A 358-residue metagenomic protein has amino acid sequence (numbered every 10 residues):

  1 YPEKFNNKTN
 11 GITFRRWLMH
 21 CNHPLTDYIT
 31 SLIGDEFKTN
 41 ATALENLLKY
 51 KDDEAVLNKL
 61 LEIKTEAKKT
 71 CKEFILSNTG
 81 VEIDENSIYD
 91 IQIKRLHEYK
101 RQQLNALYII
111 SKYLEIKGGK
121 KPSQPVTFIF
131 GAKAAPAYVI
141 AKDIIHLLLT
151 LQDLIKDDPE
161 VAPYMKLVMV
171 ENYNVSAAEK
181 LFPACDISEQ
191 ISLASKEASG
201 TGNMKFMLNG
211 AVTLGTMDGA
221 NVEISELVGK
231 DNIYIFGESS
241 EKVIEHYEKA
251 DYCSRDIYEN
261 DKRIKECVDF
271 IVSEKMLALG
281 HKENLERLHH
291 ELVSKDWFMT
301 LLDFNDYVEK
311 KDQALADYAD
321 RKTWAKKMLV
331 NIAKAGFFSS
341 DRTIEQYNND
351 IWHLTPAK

Functional and structural regions predicted by a protein language model:
Y1-K4, T9-L47, P183-A184, I191-M328 (+2 more regions): Catalytic binding pocket for nucleotide-activated donors in carbohydrate/polymer assembly enzymes
L18-E82, N86: Extended, charge-enriched "interface" segments that sit outside catalytic cores
C21, V56-K59, I63, P136 (+4 more regions): Catalytic cores of large soluble enzymes that bind and process phosphate-bearing ligands
E54, N58-L61, K94, K100 (+1 more regions): N-terminal pre-catalytic "stem/leader" segment of glycosyltransferase-like enzymes
K59, I88, R95, T323 (+1 more regions): Conserved acidic
T65-A178, K358: Long, K/E/R/D-enriched contiguous segments that form extended
T127-A132, D186, S239-E241: C-terminal, helix-dominated tail/subdomain
K142, T150, I155-Y164, E171-A194 (+4 more regions): Carbohydrate-active enzymes and regulators
